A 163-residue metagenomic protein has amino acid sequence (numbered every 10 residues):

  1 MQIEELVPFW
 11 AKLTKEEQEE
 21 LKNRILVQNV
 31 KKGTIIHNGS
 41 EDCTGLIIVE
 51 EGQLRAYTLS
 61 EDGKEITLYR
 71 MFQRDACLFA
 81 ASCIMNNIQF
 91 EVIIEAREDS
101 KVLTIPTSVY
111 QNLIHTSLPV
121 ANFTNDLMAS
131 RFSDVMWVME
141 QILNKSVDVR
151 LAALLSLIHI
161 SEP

Functional and structural regions predicted by a protein language model:
M1-K32, A81-M85: Cyclic nucleotide-binding regulatory module and flanking cytosolic helices
I25, C43-T44: Short loop/turn microsegments at loop-to-beta-strand junctions
G33, T44, I48-Y57, Q73-R74: Glycine- and acidic-residue-biased ligand/ion/polar-headgroup-sensing regions
I36-E41: Short phosphate-coordinating micro-motif centered on Lys-Gly-acidic
E61-L68: Short alpha-helix-to-loop micro-motif enriched in aromatics/charged/Gly
L68-D126: Cyclic-nucleotide recognition modules
H115-S161: Polybasic "coupling" helices that flank or enter modular domains
